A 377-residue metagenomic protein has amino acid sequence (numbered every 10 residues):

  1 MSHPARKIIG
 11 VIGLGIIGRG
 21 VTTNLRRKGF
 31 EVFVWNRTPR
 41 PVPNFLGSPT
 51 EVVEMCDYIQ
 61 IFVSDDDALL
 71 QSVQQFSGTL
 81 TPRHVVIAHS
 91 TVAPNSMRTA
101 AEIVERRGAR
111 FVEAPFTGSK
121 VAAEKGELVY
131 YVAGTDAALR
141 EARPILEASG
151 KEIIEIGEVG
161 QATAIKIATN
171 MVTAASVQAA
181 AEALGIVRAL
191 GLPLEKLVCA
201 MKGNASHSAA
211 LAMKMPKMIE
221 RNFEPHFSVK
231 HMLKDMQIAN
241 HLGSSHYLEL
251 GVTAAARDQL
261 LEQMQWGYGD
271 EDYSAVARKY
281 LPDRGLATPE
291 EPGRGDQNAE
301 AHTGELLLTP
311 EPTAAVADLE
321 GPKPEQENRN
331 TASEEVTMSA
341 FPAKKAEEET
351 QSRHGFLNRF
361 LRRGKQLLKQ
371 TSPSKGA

Functional and structural regions predicted by a protein language model:
M1-F62, K120: NAD(P)+-binding Rossmann beta1-loop-alpha1 motif at the extreme N-terminus of oxidoreductases
K7, H84, L128: Nucleotide donor/acceptor-binding cores
V32, F45, F111-V112, I153 (+2 more regions): Hydrophobic beta-strand scaffold residues
P49-R110: Rossmann-fold NAD(P) dinucleotide-binding segment
T91-M171: Rossmann-fold dinucleotide-binding core
Q161-R284: Helical "substrate-binding/catalytic lid" subdomain of Rossmann-like NAD(P)-dependent dehydrogenases/reductases
G267-P342, E347, F356-L361, L367-L368: NAD(P)-dependent dehydrogenase/reductase Rossmann-like domain
